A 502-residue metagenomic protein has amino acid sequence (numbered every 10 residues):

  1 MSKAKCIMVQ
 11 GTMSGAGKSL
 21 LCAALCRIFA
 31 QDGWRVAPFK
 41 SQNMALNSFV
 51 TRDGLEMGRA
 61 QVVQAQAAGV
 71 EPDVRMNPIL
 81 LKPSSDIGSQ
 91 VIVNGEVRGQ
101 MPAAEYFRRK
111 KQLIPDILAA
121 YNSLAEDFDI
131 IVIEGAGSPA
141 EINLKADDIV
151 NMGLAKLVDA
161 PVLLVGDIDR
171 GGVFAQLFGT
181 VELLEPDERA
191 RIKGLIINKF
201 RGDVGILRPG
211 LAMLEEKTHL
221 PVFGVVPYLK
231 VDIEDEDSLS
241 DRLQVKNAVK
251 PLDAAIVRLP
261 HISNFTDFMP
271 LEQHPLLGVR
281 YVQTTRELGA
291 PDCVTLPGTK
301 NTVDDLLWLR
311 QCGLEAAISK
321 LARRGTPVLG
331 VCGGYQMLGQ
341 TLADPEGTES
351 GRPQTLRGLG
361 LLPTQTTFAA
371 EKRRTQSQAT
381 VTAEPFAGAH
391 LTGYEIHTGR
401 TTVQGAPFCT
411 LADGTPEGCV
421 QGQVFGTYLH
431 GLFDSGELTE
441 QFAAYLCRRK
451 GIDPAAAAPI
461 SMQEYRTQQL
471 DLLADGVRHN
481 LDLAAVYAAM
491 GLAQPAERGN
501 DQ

Functional and structural regions predicted by a protein language model:
M1-A322, P327, D344-G347, A370-E371 (+1 more regions): Flexible phosphate-sensing "switch/lid" loops adjacent to ATP/NTP-binding sites across phosphate-transfer
C332: Catalytic nucleophile serine of serine hydrolases, specifically the conserved "nucleophile elbow" pentapeptide
M337: Conserved catalytic-site region of short-chain dehydrogenase/reductase
T348-T375: Conserved P-loop NTPase catalytic core
